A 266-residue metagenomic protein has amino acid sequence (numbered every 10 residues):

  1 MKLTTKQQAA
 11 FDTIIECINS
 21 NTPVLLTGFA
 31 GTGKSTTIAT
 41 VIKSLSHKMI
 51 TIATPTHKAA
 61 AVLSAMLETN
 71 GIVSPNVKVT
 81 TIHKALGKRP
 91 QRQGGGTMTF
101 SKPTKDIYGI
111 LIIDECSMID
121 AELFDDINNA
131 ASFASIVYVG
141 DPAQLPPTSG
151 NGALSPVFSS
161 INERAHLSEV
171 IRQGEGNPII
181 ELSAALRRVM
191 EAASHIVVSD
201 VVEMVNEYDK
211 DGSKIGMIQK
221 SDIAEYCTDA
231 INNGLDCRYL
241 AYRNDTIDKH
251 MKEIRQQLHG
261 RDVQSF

Functional and structural regions predicted by a protein language model:
M1-Q8: Dynamic helix-loop-helix/coil hinge segments at AAA+ ATPase domain boundaries and subdomain interfaces
Q8, T13-K34, A143-F266: Conserved helicase motor core of P-loop NTPases
I18, Q91-G109, N128-S132: Short basic/glycine-enriched coil/helix segment immediately N-terminal to the Walker B
T37, V41: Hydrophobic positions on the alpha1 helix immediately C-terminal to the Walker A/P-loop
I52-T104: Inter-Walker segment of RecA-like/P-loop motor cores
D106-I119: Conserved P-loop NTPase "ATPase switch" module shared by AAA+ and STAND
D114-E115, G140-P142: Walker B catalytic acidic pair
A121-F133, G152-S155: Short, conserved "post-DEAD/DEAH" coupling segment immediately C-terminal to helicase motif II within the SF2/RecA-like
